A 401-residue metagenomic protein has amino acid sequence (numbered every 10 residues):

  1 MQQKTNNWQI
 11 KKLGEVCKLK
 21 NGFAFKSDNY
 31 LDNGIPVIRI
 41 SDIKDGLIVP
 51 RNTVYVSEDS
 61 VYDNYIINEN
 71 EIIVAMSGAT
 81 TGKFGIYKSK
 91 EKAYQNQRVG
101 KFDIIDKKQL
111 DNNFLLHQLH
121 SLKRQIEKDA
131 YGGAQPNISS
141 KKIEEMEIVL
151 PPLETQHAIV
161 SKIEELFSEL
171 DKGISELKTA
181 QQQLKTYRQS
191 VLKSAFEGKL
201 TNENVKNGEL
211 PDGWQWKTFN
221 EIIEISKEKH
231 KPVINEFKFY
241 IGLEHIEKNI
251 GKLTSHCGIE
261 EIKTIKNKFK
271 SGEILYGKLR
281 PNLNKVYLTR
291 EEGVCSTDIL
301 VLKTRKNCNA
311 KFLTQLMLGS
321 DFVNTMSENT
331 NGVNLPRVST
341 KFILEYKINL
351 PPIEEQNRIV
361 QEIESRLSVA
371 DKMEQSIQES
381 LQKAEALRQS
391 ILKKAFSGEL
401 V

Functional and structural regions predicted by a protein language model:
M1-G22, E145-A158, N207-H230, E345 (+5 more regions): Non-catalytic DNA-recognition/assembly elements of restriction-modification systems
M1-Q3, E165-E209, S376-V401: Short amphipathic coiled-coil heptad-repeat segments
N6-N7, A93-G100, L119, Y131-E154 (+3 more regions): A short glycine-rich beta-alpha junction/loop motif
G14-K26, S41-E69, N220-K231, E236-S271: Sequence-specific dsDNA recognition surfaces
K26-N33, Y131-G132, N202-K206, P232-Y240 (+1 more regions): Short coil/turn segments at secondary-structure boundaries
I43-S57, I72-A75, A79-N96, N112-H117 (+5 more regions): Short, ligand-facing micro-motifs at secondary-structure edges
V56, V61-D63, G133, E145 (+4 more regions): A structural connector/turn signal
E362-S376: Amphipathic alpha-helical coiled-coil segments
